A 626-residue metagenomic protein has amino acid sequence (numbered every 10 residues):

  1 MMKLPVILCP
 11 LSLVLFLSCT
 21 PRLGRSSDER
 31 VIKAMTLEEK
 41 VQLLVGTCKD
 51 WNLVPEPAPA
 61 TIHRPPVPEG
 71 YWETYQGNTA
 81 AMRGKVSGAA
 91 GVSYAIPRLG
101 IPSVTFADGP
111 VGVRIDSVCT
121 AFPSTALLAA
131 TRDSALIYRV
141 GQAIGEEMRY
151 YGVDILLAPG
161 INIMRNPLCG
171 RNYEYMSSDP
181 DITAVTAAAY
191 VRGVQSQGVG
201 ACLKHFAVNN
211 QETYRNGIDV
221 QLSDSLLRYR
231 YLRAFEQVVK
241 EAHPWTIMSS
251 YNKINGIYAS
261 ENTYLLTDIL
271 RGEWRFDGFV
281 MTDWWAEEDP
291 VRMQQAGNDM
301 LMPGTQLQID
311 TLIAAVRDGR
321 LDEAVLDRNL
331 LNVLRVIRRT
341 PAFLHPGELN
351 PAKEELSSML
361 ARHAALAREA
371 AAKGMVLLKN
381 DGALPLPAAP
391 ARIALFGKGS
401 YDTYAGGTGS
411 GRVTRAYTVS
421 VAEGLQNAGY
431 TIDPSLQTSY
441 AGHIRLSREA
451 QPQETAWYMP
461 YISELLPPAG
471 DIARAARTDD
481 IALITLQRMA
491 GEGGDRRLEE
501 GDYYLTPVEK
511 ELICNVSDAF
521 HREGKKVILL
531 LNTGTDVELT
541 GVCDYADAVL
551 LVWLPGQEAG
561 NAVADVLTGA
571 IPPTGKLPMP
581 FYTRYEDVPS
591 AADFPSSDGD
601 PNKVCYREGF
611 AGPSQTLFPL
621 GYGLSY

Functional and structural regions predicted by a protein language model:
M1-S27: Bacterial Sec-dependent N-terminal signal peptides
C19-Y626: Glycoside hydrolase catalytic-domain context in secreted enzymes
